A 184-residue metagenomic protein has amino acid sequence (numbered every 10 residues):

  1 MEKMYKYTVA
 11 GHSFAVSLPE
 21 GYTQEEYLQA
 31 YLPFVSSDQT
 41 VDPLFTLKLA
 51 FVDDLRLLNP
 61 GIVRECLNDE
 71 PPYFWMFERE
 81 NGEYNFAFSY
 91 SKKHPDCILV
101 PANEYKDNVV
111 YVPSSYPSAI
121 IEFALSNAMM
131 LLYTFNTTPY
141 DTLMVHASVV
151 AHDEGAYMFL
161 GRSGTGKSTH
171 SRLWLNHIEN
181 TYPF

Functional and structural regions predicted by a protein language model:
M1-M158, L173-I178: A noncatalytic interaction/capping subdomain that flanks phosphate/NTP-handling catalytic cores
G161: The Walker A (P-loop) glycine that initiates the GxxxxGKT/S ATP-binding motif of P-loop NTPases
T165-G166: Conserved glycine(s) of the Walker
H170: Hydrophobic positions on the alpha1 helix immediately C-terminal to the Walker A/P-loop
E179-F184: Short beta-strand-centered segment that lines the nucleotide-binding/catalytic pocket of NTP-utilizing
